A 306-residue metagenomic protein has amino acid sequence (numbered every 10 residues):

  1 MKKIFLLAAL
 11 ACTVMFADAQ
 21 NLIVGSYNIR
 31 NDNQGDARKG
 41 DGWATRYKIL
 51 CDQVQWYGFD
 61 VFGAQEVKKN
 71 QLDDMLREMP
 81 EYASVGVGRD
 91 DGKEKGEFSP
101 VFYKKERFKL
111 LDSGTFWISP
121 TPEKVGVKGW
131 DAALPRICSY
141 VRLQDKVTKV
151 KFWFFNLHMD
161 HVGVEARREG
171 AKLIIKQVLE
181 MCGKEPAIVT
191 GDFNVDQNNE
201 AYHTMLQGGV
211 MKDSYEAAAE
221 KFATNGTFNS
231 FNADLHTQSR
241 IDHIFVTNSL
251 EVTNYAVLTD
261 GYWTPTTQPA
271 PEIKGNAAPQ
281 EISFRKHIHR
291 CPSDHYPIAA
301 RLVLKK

Functional and structural regions predicted by a protein language model:
M1-N21: Bacterial Sec-dependent N-terminal signal peptides
F16-E78, D90-E97, K172, R290 (+2 more regions): N-terminal, active-site-proximal structural segment of metallo-dependent hydrolase catalytic domains
L22, D60-V61, F152, P186-I188 (+1 more regions): Short, Asp-centered acidic motifs that coordinate Mg2+ and/or phosphate in catalytic or ligand-binding sites
Y27-I29, L157-M159, D192-F193, Y296: Active-site metal-binding loops of divalent metal-dependent hydrolases
N31-G40, L111, V164, F222-N225: Short, solvent-exposed loop/turn elements at domain surfaces
V61-F155, M159, N254-T259: Structured beta-strand-rich core segments of catalytic domains in phosphoester-bond hydrolases
F62-Q65, G86-V87, I188-D192, D213-E216: Active-site neighborhood of phospho(di)ester-bond hydrolases with catalytic His/Asp-centered motifs
E165, K176-A187, V195-K306: Metal-dependent phosphoester-hydrolase catalytic domains
